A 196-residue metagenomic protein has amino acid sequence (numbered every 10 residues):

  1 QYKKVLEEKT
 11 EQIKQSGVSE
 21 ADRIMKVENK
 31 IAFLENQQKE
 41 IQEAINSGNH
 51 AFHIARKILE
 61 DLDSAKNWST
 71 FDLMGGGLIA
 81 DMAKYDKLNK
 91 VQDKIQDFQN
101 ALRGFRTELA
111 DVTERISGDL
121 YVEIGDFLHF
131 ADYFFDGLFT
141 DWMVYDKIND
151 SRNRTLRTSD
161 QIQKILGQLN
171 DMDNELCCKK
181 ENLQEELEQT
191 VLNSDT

Functional and structural regions predicted by a protein language model:
Q1-L62, I148-T196: Long, non-membrane, amphipathic alpha-helices that form coiled-coils
M25-D111: Domain-scale macromolecular recognition modules
S64-K94, T107-T196: Long amphipathic all-alpha helical oligomerization modules
